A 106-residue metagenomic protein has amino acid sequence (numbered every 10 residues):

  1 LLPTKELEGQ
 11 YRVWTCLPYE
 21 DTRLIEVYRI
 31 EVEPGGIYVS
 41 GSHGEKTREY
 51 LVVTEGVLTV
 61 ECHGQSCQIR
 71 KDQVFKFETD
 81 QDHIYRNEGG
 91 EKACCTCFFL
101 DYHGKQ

Functional and structural regions predicted by a protein language model:
L2-G41, F98-H103: A short glycine-rich, His/Asp/Glu-containing loop-to-beta-strand
G9-R12, R23, R70, T79-K105: Ligand-binding loop in jelly-roll beta-barrel domains
Y28, V39-S40, E49, Q65 (+1 more regions): Short, conserved secondary-structure segments in the cores of folded domains
E31-E33, H43-V60: Short, conserved beta-strand element in jelly-roll/cupin
Y38-E45, R86-E88: Short histidine-centered beta-strand/loop micro-motifs that create catalytic or ligand/metal-coordination sites
Y50, V57-T59, S66, D82 (+1 more regions): Structural motif
H63-T79: Short acidic-glycine-tyrosine-enriched beta hairpin
